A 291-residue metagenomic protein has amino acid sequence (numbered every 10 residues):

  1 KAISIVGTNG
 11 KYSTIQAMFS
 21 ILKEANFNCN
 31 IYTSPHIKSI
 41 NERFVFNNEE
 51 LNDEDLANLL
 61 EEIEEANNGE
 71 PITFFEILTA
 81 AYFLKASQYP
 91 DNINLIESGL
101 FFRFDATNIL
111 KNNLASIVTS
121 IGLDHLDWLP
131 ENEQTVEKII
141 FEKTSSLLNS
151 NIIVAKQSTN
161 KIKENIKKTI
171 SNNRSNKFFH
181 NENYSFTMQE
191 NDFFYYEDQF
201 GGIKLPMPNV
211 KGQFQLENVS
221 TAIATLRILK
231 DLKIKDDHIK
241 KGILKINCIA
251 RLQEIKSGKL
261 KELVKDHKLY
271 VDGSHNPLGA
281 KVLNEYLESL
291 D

Functional and structural regions predicted by a protein language model:
K1-I37, A115-I117: Walker A (P-loop) phosphate-binding motif
G10, L100-R103, G122-D124, S158 (+1 more regions): Short glycine-rich anion-binding loops that position phosphate/pyrophosphate groups of nucleotides and phosphorylated
A17, T107-L110, L129-P130, N165-K167 (+1 more regions): Short amphipathic alpha-helical segments
M18, L22, T79-A86, T221-L229 (+1 more regions): Buried hydrophobic packing segments
E24-K111, S120-E133: ATP-dependent carboxylate-amine ligase catalytic core
F44, F186-T187, L252-I255: A structural signal for short hydrophobic beta-strand segments in well-ordered beta-sheet cores
Y89-E97, N113-P206, V219-K241: Acidic, Mg2+-coordinating active-site environments of NTP-dependent enzymes
I93, D105-I117, G122-L123, K138 (+1 more regions): Nucleotide phosphate-binding/pyrophosphate-handling subdomain across enzymes that bind or process nucleotide phosphates
